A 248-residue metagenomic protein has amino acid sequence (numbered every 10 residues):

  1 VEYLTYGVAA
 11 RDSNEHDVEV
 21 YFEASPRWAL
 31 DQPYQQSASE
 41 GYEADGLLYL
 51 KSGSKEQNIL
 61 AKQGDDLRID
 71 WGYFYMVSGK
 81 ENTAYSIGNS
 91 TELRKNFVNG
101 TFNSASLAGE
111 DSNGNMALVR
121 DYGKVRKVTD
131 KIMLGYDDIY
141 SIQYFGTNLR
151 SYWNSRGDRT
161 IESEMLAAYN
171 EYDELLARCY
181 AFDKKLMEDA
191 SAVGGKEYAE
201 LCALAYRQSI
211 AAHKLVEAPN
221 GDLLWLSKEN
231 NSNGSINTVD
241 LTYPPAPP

Functional and structural regions predicted by a protein language model:
G7-N237: Acidic/polar, glycine-enriched structural segments that form the non-catalytic walls/loops of the carbohydrate-binding
L241-P248: Alpha-helical support elements that line or immediately flank enzyme active sites and cofactor-binding pockets
